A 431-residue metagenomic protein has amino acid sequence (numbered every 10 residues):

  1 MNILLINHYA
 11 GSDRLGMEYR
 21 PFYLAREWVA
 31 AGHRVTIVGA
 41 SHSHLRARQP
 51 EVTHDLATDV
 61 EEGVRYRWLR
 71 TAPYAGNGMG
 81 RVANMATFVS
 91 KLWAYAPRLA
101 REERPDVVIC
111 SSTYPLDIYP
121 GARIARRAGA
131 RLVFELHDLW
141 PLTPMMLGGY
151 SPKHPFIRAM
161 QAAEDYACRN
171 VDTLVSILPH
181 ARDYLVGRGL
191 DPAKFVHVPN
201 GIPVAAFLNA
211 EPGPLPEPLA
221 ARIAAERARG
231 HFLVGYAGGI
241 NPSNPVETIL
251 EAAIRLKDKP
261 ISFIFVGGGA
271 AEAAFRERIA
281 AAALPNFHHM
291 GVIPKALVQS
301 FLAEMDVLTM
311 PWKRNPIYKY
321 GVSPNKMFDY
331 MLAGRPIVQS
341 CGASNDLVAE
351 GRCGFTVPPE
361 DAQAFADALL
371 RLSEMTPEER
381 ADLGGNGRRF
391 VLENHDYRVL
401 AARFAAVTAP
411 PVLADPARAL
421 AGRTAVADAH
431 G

Functional and structural regions predicted by a protein language model:
S41, H180, G201: Carbohydrate-associated surface elements
P97, L116-Y119, R123-A128, H154-L174: Membrane-proximal helix-turn-helix segments that form the acceptor-binding/catalytic region of lipid-linked
D172, F301-Y320, R335: Acidic donor-binding loop of glycosyltransferase active sites
V186, P192-K194, I202-A221, P245: Acidic anion/phosphate-binding donor-loop and adjacent secondary structure in glycosyltransferase catalytic cores
E226-A253, I264: Conserved donor-binding/catalytic core segment of Leloir-type glycosyltransferases
P260, A273-S300: Nucleotide-activated donor-binding/catalytic signature segment of Leloir-type glycosyltransferases, i.e., the conserved
N345-R371: Change "using UDP/GDP/dTDP sugars" to "using nucleotide sugars
R371, E378-E393: A short, well-ordered alpha-helix in the C-terminal region of glycosyltransferases
